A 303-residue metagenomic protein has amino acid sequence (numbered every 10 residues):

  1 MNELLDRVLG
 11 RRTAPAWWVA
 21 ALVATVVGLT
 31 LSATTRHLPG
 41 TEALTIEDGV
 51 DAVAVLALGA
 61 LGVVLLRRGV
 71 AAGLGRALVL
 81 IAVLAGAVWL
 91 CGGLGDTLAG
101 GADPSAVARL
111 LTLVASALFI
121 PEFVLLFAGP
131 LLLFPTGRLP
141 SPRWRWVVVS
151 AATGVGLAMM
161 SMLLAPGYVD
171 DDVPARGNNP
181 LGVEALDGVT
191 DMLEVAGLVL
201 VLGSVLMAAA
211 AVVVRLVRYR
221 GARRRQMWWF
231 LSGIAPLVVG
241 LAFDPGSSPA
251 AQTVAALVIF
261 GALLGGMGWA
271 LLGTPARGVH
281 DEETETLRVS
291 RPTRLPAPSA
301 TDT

Functional and structural regions predicted by a protein language model:
M1-P292: Alpha-helical transmembrane segments of multi-pass integral membrane proteins
R294-T303: Acidic, Ser/Thr-rich low-complexity segments on the non-lumenal side of membrane proteins
